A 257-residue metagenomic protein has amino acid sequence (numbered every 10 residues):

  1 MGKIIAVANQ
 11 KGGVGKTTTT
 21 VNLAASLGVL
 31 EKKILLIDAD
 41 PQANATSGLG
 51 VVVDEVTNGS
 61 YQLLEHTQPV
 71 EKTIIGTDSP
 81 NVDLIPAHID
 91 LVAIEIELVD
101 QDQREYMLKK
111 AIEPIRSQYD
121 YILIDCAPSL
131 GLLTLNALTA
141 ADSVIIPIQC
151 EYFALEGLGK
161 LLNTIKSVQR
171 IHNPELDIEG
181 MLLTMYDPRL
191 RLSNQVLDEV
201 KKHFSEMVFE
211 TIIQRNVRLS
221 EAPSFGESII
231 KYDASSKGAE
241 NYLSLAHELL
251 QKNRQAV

Functional and structural regions predicted by a protein language model:
M1-V257: P-loop NTP-binding core
